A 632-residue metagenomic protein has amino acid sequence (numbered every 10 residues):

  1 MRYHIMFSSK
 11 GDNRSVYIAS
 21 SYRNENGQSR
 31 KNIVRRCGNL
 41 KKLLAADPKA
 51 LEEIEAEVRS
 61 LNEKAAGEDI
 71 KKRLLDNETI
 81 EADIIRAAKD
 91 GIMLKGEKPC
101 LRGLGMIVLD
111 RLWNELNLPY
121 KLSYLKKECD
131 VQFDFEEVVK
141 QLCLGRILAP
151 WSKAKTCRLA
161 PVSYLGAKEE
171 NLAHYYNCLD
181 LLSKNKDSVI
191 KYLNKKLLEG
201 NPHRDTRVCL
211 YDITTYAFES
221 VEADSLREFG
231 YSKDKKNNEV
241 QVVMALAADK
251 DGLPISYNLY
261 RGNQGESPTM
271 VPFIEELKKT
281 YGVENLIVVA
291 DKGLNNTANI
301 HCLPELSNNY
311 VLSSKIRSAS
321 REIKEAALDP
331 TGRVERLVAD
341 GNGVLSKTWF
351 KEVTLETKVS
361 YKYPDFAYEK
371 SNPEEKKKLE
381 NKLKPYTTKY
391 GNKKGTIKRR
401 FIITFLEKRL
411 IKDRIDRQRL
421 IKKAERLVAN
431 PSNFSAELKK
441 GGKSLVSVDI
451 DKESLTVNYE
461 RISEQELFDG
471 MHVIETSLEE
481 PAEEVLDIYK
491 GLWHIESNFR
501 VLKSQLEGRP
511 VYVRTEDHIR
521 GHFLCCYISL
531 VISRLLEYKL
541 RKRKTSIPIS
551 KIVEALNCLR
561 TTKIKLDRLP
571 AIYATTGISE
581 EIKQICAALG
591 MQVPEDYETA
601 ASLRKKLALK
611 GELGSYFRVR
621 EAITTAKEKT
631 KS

Functional and structural regions predicted by a protein language model:
Y3, D12-V16, N26-S29, P119-S632: Anion-binding and metal-coordination hotspots
H4-S60: Short, surface-exposed polybasic/aromatic micro-patch for ligand or macromolecular engagement
N39-D47, V58-D69, L74, T79-I84 (+10 more regions): Poly-acidic low-complexity segments
A46-R86, A574-K605: Compositionally biased, intrinsically disordered linkers/stalks adjacent to structured regions
N62-P161, L165: Extended, charge-enriched "interface" segments that sit outside catalytic cores
